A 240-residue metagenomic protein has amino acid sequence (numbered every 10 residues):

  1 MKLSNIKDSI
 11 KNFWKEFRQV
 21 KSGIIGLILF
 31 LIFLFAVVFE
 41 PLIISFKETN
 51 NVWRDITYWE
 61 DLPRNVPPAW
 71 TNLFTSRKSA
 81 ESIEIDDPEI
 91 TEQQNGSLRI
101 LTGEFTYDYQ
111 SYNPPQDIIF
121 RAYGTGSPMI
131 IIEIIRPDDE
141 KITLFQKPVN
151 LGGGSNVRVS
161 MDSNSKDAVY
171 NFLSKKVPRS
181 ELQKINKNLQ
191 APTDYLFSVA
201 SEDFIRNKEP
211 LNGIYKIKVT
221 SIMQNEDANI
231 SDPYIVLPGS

Functional and structural regions predicted by a protein language model:
M1-S240: Gly/Trp-centered helix-boundary motif
